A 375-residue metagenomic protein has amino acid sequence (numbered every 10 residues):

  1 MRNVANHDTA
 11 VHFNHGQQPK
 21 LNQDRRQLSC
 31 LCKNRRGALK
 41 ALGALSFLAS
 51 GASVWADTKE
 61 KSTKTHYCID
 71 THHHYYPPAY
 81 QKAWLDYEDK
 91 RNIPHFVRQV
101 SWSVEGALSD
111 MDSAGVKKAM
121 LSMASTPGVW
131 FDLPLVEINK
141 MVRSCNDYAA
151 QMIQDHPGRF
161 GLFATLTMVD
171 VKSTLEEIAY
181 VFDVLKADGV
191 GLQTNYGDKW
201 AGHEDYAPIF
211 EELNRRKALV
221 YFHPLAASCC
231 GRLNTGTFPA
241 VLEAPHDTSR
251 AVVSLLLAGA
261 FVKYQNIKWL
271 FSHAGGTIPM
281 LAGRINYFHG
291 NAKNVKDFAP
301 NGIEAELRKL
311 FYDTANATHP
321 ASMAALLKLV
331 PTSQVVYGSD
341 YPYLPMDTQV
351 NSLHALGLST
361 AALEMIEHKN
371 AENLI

Functional and structural regions predicted by a protein language model:
R2-A52, D57-Y67, T71, P77-K118 (+7 more regions): Mid-to-C-terminal alpha-helical segments outside catalytic/metal-binding sites
H12, P77-W102, F131-N139, A227-T248 (+1 more regions): Active-site gating loops and adjacent loop-to-helix segments of metal-dependent hydrolytic enzymes
I69-T71, A119-L121, L162-A164, V190-L192 (+4 more regions): Hydrophobic faces of well-ordered beta-strands that scaffold small-molecule active sites in alpha/beta enzyme cores
Y76-P78, P127-V129, V169-D170, D198 (+4 more regions): Active-site environment of divalent metal-dependent phosphoester hydrolases
P77, L219-P224, Q265-K268: Short, proline-centered helix/strand-breaking motifs
K117, M123-A258: Active-site gating/metal-coordination segments in enzymes
L219-F222, H246-L257, F261, T277-K296: Conserved N-terminal glycine/acidic-rich loop preference
P245-S249, V262-N266, G290-M346: Active-site-adjacent C-terminal substructures of enzyme catalytic domains
